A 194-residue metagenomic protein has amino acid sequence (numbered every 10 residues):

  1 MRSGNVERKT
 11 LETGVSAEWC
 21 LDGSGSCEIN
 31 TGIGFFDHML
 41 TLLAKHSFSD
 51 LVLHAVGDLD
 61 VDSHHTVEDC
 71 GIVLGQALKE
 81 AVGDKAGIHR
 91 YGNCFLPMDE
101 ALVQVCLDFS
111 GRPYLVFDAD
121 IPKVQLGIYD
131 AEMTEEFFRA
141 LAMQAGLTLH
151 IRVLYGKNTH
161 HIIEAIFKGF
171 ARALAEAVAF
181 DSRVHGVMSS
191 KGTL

Functional and structural regions predicted by a protein language model:
M1-L194: N-terminal intrinsically disordered, cationic/polar leader segments that include organellar targeting peptides
